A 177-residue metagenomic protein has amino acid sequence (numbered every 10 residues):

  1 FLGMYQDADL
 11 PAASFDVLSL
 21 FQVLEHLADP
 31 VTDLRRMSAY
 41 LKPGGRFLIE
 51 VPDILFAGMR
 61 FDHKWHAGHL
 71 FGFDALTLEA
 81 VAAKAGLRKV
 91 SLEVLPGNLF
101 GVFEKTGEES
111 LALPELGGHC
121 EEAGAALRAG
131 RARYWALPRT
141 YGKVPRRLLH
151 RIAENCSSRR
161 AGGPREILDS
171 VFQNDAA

Functional and structural regions predicted by a protein language model:
F1-R60, G72-K84, F100-K105: Conserved SAM-binding loop
A13, L48, R60-F61, S157-A161 (+1 more regions): Glycine-centered secondary-structure boundary/capping sites
H63-G68: Short glycine-enriched, charge-decorated loop/helix-capping segments at active-site entrances that position
L76-K84, K89-V102, T106-A177: Rossmann-like AdoMet/SAM-dependent catalytic core
